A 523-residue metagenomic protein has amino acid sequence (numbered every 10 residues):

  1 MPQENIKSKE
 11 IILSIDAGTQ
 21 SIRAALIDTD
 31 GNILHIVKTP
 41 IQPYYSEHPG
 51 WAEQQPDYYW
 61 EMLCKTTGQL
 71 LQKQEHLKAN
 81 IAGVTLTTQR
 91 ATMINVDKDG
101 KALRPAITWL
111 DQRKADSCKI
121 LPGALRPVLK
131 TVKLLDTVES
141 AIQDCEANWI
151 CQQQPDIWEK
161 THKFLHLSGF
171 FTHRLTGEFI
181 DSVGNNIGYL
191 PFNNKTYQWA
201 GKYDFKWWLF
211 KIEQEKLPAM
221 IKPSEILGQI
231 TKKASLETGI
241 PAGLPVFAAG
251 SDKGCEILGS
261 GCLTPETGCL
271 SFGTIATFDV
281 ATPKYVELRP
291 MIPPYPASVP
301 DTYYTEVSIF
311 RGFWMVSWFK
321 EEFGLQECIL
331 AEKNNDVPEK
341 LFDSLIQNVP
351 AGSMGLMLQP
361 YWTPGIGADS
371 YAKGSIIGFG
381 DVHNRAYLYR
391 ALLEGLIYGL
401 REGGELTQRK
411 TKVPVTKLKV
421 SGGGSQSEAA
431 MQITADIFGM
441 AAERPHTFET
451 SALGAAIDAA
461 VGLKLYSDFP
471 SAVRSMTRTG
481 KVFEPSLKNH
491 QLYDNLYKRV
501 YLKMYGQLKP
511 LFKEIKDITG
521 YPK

Functional and structural regions predicted by a protein language model:
P2-S8, T231-I240, G250-T267: Conserved phosphate-binding catalytic cores of ATP/NTP-utilizing and phosphoryl-transfer enzymes
P2-T39, Y44-Y45, A82-I120, D156 (+3 more regions): Glycine/Thr-rich phosphate-binding loops that ligate phosphate moieties of nucleotide and other phosphorylated ligands
A17-T19, K130-S251, V316, Q359-P360 (+3 more regions): Gly/Ser/Thr-rich active-site cleft segment
I27-D28, I94-D97, I150-Q152, H173-R174 (+3 more regions): Short beta-strand-to-turn element immediately C-terminal to the catalytic PLP-Schiff-base lysine in fold type I
V37-L77: N-terminal phosphate-binding loop and adjacent alpha-helix
Y58-Y59, G123-E139, E266-C269, V461-S475: A polyampholytic, Gly/Pro-enriched intrinsically disordered region
L63-A82, Q154-W158, Y203-E213, T238 (+1 more regions): Phosphate/pyrophosphate-binding loops at sites that engage ATP/ADP/AMP, CoA/4′-phosphopantetheine, polyphosphate
